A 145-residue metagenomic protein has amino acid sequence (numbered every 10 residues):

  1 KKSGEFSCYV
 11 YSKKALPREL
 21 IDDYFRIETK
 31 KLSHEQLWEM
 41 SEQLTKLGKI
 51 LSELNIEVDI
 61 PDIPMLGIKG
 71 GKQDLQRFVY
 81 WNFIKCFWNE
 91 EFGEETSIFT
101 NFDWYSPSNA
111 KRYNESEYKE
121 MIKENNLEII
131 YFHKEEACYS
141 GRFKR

Functional and structural regions predicted by a protein language model:
K1: A short SAM/SAH-binding and catalytic strip from SAM-dependent methyltransferases
E5-D59, G70-I84: Conserved class I S-adenosyl-L-methionine
D62: Glycine-rich active-site loop/lid subdomains used to bind and stabilize high-energy intermediates
D74-R145: C-terminal lobe and adjacent flexible extensions of AdoMet/dcAdoMet transferase-like proteins
